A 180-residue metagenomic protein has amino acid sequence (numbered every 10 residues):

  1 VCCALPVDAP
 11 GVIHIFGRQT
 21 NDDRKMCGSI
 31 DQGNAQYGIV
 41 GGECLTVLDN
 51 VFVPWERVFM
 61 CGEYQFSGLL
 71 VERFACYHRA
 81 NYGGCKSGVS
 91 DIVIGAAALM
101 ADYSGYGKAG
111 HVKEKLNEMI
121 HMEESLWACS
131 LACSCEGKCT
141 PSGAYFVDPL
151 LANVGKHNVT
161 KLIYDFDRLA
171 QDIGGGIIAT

Functional and structural regions predicted by a protein language model:
V1-C85: FAD-binding core of flavoproteins
N34-Y37, R79-G83, S87, Y106 (+2 more regions): Hydrophobic alpha-helical scaffolding
V53-P54, M122, C135, D165-R168 (+1 more regions): Short, well-ordered loop/turn and helix-capping segments at boundaries between secondary-structure elements and domains
N81-C139: Extended amphipathic alpha-helical segments enriched in small hydrophobics
H111-M122, A144-K156: Alpha-helical scaffold segments that form or flank carboxylate-/histidine-based iron centers
C133-S142, G176, T180: Active/binding-pocket-proximal capping segment
L150-T180: Alpha-helix capping/hinge segments and adjacent helical runs
